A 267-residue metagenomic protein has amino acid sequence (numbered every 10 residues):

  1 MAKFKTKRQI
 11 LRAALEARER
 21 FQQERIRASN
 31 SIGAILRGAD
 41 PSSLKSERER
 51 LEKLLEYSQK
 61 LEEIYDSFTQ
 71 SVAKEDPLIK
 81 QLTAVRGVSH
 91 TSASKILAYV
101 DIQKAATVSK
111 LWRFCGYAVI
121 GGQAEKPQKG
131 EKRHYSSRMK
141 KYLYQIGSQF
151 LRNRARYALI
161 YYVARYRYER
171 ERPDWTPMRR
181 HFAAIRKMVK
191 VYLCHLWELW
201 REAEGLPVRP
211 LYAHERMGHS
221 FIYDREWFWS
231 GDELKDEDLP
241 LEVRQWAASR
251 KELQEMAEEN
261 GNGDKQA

Functional and structural regions predicted by a protein language model:
A2-K7, A39-S42, F228: Extended, EK/Q-rich alpha-helical coiled-coil segments that serve as long dimerization/scaffolding arms in large
K3-Q23: Short, charge/polar-rich alpha-helical segments
E16-E19, Q23-N30, E56-S67: Extended, non-transmembrane alpha-helical coiled-coils
F21, S89, L111: Short, conserved catalytic/metal-binding motifs centered on acidic residues
E24-A34, G38, Q149-R152, R156 (+1 more regions): Intrinsically disordered or highly flexible coil/loop and linker segments, enriched in small and charged/polar residues
A34-T91: Helix-hairpin-helix/helix-loop-helix acidic hairpins
Q81-A84, K95-H181, R186, L199: Phosphate-backbone recognition surface of nucleic-acid-processing proteins
K129, R154-A267: Low-complexity, acidic/Ser/Thr- and charged residue-rich accessory regions of DNA metabolism proteins
